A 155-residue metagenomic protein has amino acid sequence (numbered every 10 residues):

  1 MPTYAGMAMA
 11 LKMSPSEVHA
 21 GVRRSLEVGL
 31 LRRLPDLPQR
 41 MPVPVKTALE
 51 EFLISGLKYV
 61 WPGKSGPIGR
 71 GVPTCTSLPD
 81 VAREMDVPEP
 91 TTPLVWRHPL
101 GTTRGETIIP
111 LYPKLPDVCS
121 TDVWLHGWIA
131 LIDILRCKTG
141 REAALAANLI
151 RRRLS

Functional and structural regions predicted by a protein language model:
P2-K12: A short alpha-helical element within helix-turn-helix/winged-helix DNA-binding domains across DNA-binding proteins
T3, R33-G66: Short, cationic-aromatic polyanion-contact patches
V18, R24-P38: A short, conserved structural fragment
S25, G29, I132-K138, I150-R153: Generic structural signal for hydrophobic core residues of well-folded globular domains
G56-A146: Exposed, interaction-prone assembly regions rather than primary DNA-binding/catalytic cores
A143, A147-S155: N-terminal, charged low-complexity regulatory/assembly segments
